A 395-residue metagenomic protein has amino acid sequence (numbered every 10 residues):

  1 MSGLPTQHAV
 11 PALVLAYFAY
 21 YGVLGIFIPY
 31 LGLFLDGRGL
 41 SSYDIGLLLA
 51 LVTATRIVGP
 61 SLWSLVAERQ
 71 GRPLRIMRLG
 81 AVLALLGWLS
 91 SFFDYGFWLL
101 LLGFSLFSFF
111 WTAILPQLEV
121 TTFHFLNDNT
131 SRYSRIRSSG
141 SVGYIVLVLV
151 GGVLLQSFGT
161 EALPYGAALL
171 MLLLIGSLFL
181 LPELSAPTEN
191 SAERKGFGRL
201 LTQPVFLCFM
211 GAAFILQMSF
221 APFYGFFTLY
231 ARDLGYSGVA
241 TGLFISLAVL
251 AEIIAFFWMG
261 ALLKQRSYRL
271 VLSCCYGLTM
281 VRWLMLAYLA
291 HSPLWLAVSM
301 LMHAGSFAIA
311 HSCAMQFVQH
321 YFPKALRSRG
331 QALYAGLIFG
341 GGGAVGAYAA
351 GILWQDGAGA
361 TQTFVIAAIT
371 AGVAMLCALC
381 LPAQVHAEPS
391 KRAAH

Functional and structural regions predicted by a protein language model:
S2-Q7, L181-A213: Juxtamembrane intracellular "pre-TM" segments in multi-pass secondary transporters
G3-T53, F206-F244: Helix-loop boundary and gating motifs at the non-cytosolic
V10, F92-F104, A287-S299: Helix-loop junctions at membrane interfaces in 12-TM secondary transporters
L35-D36, V66-A67, S138, V153-F158 (+3 more regions): Interfacial helix-cap and linker-helix signal at transmembrane-aqueous boundaries of multi-pass secondary transporters
V58-R72, L155, I254-S267, W354-Q355: Helix-to-loop junctions at the C-terminal end of transmembrane segments in multipass secondary transporters
R75-L89, L270-M285: Structural signature of the two symmetry-related core transmembrane helices
S105-S139: Cytoplasmic helix-loop-helix junction between adjacent transmembrane helices in 12-TM secondary transporters
V153-L169, I352-A371: A membrane-interface helix-boundary motif in multi-pass transporters
